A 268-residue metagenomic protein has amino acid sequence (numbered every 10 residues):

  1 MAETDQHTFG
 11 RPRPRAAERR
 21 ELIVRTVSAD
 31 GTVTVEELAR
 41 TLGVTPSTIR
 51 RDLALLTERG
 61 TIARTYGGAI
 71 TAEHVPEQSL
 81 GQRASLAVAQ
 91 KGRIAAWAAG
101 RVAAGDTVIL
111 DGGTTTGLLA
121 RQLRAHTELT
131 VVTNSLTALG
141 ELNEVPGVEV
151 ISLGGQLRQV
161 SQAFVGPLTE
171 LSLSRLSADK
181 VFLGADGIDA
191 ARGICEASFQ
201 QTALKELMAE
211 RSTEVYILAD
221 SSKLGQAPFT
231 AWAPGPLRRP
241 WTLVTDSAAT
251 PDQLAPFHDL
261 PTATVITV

Functional and structural regions predicted by a protein language model:
A2-I109, G113, A120-E128, N143-G147: HTH-adjacent hinge/linker in prokaryotic transcriptional regulators
A2-R15, E21-E36, G43, E58 (+1 more regions): Conserved phosphate- and dinucleotide-binding cores of soluble alpha/beta proteins, encompassing both enzyme active
T114-T115, A138: A generic "binding-loop/recognition-motif" signal
L129-V132, V150: Short beta-strand element of Class I
